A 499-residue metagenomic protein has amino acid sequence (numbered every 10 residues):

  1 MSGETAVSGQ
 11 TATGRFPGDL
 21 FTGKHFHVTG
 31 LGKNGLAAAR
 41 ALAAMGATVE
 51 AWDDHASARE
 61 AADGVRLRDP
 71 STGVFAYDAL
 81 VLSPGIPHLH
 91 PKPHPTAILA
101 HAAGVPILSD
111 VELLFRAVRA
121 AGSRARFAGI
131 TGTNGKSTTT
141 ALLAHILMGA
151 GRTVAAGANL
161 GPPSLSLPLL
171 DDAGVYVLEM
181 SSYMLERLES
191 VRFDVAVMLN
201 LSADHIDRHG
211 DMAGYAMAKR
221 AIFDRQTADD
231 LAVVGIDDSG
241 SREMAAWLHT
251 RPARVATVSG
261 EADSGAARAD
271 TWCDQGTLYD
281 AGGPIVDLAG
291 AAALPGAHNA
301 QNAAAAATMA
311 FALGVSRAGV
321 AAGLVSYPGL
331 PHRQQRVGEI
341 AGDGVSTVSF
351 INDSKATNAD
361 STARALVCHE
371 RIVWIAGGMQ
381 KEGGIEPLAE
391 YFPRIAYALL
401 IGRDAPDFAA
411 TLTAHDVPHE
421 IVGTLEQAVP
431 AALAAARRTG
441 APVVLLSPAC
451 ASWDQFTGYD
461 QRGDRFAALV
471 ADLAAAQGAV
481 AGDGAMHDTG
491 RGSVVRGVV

Functional and structural regions predicted by a protein language model:
M1-L113, V315, L473, G490-G492 (+1 more regions): N-terminal leader/targeting and accessory segments in enzymes
P17-F26, G35-M45, D287-I395, A410: Nucleotide phosphate-binding/pyrophosphate-handling subdomain across enzymes that bind or process nucleotide phosphates
H27, E50, A155, L399 (+1 more regions): Conserved beta-strand positions in the Rossmann-like core of class I SAM-dependent methyltransferases
L42, L80, I130, N159 (+11 more regions): Residue-level signal for inorganic ion chemistry
A43, F75, P84, H88-I236 (+4 more regions): Phosphate-binding loop of NTP-binding sites
E50-D54, A232-I236, I375-A376, I395-D404: Short internal beta-strands
D53, L108-L113, A155-G157, L248-C273 (+4 more regions): Beta-strand->loop->alpha-helix junctions that form or flank phosphate-binding loops in nucleotide-handling enzymes
I385-V443, V495-V499: C-terminal helical cap/extension that packs against the catalytic core of soluble nucleotide-cofactor enzymes
